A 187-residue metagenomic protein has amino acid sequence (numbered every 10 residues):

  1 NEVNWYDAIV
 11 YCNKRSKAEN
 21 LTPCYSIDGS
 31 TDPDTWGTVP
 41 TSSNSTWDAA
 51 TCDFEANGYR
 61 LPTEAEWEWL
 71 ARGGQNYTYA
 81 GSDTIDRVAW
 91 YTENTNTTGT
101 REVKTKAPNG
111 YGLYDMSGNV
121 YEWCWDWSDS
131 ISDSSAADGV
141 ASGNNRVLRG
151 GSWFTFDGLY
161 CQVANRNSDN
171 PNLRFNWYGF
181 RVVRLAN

Functional and structural regions predicted by a protein language model:
N1-Q75, T95-Y114, A186-N187: Short aromatic-cysteine micro-motif
Y6, G37, D48, E68 (+4 more regions): Short linear interaction motif-like sites in intrinsically disordered regions of transcription factors
Q75-N76, T97-G99, M116-N187: Surface-exposed recognition segments
I85: Short, surface-exposed glycine/acidic/tryptophan-bearing loops
T92, T105-A107, N165-S168: Short, well-ordered turn and helix-capping elements at secondary-structure junctions
